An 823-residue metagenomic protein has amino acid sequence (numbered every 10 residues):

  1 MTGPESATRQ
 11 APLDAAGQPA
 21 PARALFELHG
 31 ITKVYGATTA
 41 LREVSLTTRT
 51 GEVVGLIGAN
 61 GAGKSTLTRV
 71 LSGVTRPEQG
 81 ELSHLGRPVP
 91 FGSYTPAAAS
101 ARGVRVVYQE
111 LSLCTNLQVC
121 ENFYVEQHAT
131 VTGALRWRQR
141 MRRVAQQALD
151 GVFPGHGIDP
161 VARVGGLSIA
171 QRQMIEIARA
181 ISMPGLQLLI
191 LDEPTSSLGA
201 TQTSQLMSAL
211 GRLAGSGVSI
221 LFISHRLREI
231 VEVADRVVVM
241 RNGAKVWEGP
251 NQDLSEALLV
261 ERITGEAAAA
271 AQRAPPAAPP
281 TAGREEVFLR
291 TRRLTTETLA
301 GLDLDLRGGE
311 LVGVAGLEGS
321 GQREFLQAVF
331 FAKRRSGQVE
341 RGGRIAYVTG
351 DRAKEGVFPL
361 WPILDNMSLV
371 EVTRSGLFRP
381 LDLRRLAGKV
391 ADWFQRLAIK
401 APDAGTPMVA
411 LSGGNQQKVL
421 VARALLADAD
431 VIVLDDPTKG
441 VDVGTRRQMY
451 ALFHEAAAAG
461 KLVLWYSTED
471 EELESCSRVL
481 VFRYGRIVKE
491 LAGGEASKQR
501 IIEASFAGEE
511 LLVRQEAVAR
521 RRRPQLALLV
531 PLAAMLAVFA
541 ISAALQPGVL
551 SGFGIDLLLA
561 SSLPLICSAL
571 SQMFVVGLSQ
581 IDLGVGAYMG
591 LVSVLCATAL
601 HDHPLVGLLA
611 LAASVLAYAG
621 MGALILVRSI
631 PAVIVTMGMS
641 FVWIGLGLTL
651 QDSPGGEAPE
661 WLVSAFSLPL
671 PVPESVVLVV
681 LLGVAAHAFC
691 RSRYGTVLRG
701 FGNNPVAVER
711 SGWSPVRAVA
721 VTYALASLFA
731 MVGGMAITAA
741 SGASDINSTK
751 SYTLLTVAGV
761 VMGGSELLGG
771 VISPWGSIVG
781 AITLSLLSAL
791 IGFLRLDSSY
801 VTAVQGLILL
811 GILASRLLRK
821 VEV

Functional and structural regions predicted by a protein language model:
T2-E516, R520-R521: Glycine-rich phosphate-binding loops of nucleotide-dependent enzymes
V53, A537-H603, G607, A623-R628 (+2 more regions): Single transmembrane alpha-helix segments in multi-pass membrane proteins
E193-S196, Q499-R500, A507-A540, G683-A685 (+5 more regions): Cytosolic-side transmembrane-helix boundaries in multi-pass membrane proteins
R341, S467, A730, S741-G806: Transmembrane alpha-helical segments in multi-pass inner-membrane proteins
L545-L557, D652, L670, F689-C690 (+3 more regions): Inter-helical junctions in multi-pass inner-membrane proteins, predominant in energy-converting antiporter-like
H603-S640, G780: Alpha-helical transmembrane segments within multi-pass membrane transporters and channels
A610, L616-G620, P671-S744: Helix-loop-helix "hairpin" substructures at the membrane interface of multi-pass membrane proteins
A632-S692, A718-V721, A740-T749: Transmembrane helix-bundle core of multi-pass membrane transporters and related energy-transducing complexes
